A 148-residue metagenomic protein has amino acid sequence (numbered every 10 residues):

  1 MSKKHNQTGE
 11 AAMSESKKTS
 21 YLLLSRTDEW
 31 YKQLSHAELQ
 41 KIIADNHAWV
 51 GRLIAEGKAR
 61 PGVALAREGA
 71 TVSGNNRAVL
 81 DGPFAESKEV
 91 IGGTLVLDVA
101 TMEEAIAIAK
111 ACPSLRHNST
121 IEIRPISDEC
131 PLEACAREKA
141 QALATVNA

Functional and structural regions predicted by a protein language model:
S2-A148: Conserved, structured core segments of small domains
